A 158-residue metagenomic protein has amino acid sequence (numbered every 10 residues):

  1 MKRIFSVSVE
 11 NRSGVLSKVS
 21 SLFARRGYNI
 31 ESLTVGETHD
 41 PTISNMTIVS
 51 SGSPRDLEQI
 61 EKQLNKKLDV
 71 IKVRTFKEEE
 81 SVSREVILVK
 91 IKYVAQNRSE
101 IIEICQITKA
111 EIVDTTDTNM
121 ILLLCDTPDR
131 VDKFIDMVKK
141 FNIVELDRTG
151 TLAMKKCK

Functional and structural regions predicted by a protein language model:
M1-N45, V49-K158: Long, contiguous binding/interaction regions
